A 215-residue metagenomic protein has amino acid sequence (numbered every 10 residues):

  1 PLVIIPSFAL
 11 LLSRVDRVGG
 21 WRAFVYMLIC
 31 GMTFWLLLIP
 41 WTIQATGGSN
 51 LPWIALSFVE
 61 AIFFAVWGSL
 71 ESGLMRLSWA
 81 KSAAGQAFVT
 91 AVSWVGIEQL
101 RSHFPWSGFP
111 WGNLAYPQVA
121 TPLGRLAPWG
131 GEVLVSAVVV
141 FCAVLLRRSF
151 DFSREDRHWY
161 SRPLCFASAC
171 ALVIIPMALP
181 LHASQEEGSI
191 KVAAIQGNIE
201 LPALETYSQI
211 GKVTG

Functional and structural regions predicted by a protein language model:
P1-A183: Membrane-embedded alpha-helical bundles of multi-pass enzymes that act on lipidic or dolichyl-linked glycan substrates
L179-G215: Soluble catalytic regions of membrane-associated enzymes that act on cell-envelope and secretory-pathway components
